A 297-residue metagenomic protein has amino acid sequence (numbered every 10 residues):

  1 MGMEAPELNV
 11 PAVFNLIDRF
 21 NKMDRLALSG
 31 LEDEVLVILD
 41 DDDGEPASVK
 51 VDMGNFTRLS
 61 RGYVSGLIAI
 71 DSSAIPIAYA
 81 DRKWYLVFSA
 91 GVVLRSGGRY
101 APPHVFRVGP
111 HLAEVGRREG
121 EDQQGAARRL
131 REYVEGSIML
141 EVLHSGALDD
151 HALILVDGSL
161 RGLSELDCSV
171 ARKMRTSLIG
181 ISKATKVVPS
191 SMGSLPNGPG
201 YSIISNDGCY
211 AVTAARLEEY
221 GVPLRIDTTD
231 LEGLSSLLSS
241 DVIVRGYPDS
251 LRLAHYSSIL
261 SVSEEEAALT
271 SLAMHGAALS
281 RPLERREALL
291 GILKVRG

Functional and structural regions predicted by a protein language model:
M1-S60, S65, R117-G297: Long, contiguous domain-sized segments
S65-I75: Two-metal-ion RNase H-like nuclease active-site motif
A74-A113: Acidic, metal-ligating active-site segments
